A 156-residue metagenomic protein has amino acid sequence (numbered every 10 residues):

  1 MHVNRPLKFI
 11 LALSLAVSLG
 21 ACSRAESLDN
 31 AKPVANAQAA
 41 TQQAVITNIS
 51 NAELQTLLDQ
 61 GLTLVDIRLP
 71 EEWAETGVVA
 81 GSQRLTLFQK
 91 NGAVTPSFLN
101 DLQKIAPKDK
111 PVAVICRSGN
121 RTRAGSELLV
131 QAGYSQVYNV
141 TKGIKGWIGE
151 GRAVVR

Functional and structural regions predicted by a protein language model:
H2-L11, L19-D59, E71-P111, N120-R156: Rhodanese-like catalytic fold shared by cysteine-dependent sulfurtransferases and DSP/PTP-type phosphatases
L64-D66: Structural scaffold elements adjacent to functional motifs in cytosolic proteins
V114-C116: Short, surface-exposed ligand- or partner-binding patches at beta-edge/loop junctions that are enriched in aromatics
